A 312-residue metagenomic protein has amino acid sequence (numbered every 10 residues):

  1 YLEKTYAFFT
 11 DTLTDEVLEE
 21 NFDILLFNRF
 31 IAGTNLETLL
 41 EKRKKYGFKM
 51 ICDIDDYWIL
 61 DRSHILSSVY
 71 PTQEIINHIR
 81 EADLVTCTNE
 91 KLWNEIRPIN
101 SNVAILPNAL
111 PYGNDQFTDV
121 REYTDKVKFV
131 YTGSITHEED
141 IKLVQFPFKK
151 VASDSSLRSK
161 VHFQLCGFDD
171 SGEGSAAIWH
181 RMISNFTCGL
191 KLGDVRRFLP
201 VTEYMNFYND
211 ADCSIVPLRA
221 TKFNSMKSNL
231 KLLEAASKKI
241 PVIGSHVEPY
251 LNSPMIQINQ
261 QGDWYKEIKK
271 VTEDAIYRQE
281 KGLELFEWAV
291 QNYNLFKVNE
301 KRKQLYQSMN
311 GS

Functional and structural regions predicted by a protein language model:
Y1-A32: N-terminal pre-catalytic "stem/leader" segment of glycosyltransferase-like enzymes
Y1-K4, P111-D210: Conserved catalytic-core segment of nucleotide-activated headgroup transferases in glycan assembly
R43-I59: Active-site proximal beta-strand in glycosyltransferases
S67-L84: Membrane-proximal helix-turn-helix segments that form the acceptor-binding/catalytic region of lipid-linked
R80-Q116: Donor nucleotide-sugar binding/catalytic pocket of nucleotide-sugar-dependent glycosyltransferases
E139, F198-F207, S214-E234, I243-P254: Nucleotide-sugar-dependent
L251-K270: Change "using UDP/GDP/dTDP sugars" to "using nucleotide sugars
E273-N310: A charged, aromatic-enriched C-terminal amphipathic alpha-helix characteristic of glycosyltransferases across folds
